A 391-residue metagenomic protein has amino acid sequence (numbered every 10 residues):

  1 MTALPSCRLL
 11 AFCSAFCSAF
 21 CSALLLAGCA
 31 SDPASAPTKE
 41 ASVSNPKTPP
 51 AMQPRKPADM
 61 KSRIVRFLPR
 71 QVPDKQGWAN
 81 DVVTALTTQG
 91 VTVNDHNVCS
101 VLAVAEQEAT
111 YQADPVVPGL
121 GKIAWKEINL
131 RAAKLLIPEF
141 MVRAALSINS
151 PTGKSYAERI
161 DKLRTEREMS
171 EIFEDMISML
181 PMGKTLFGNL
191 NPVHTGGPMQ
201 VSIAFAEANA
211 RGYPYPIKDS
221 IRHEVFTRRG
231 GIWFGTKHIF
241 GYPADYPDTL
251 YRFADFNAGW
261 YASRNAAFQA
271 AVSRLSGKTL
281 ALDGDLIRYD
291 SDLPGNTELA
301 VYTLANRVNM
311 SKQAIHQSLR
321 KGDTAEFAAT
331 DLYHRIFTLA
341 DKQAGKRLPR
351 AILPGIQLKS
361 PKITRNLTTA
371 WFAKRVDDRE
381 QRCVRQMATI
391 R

Functional and structural regions predicted by a protein language model:
T2-A3, R8, G28-R391: Cell-wall glycan-active module
A11-A27: Bacterial N-terminal signal peptides
